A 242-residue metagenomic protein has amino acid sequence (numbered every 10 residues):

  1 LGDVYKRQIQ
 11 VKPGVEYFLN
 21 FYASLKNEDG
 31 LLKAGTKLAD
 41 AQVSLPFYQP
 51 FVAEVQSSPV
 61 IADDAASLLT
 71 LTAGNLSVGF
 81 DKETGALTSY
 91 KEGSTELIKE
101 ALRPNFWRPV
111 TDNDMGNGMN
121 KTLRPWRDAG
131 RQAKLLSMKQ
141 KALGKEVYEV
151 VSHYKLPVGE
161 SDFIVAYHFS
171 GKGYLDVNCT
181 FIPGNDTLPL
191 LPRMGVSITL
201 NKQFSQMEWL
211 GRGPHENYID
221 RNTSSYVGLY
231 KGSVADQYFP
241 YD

Functional and structural regions predicted by a protein language model:
L1-Y5: Short, small-residue-biased leader/transition segments that mark boundaries at the very start of proteins
I9-V52: Terminal connector regions
Q10-G14, Y48-D242: Beta-strand/loop-rich accessory regions of lumenal/periplasmic or secreted enzymes, predominantly carbohydrate-active
